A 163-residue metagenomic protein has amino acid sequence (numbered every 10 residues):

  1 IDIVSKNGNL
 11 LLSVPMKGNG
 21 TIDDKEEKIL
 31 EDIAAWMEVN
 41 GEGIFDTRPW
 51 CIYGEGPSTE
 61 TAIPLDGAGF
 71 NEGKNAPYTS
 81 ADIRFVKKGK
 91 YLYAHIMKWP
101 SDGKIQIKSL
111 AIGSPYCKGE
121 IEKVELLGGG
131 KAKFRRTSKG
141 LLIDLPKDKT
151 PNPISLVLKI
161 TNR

Functional and structural regions predicted by a protein language model:
I1-R163: Mature catalytic domains of secreted/periplasmic carbohydrate-active enzymes
